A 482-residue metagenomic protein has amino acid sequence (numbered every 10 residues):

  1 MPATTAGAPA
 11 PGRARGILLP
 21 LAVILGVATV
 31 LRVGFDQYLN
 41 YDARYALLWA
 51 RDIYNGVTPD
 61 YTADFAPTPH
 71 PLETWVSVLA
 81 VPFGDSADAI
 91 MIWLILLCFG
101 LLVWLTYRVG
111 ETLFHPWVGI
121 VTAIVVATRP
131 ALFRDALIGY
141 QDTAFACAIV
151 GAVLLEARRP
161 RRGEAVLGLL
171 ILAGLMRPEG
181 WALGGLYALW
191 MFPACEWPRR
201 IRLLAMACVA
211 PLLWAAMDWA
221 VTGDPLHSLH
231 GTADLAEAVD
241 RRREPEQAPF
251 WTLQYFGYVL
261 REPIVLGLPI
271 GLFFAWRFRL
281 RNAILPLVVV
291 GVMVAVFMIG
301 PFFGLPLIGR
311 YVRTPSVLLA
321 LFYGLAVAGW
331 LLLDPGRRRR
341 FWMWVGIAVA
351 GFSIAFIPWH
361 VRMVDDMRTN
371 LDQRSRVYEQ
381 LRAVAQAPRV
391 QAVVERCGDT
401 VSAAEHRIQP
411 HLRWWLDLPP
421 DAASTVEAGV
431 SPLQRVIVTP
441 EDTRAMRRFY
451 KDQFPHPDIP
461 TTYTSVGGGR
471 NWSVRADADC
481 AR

Functional and structural regions predicted by a protein language model:
T5, R158-R159, G163, G168 (+2 more regions): Perimembrane helix-loop-helix junctions
L18-V23, G168, A205-L212, G267-L268 (+3 more regions): Signature aromatic-anchored transmembrane alpha helix within multi-pass, membrane-resident enzymes that catalyze glycan
L39-N40, A131, L137-A144: Short acidic/glycine- and proline-prone juxtamembrane loop motifs at membrane-interface regions of multi-pass membrane
Y45, G184, W197-P269, A295-V296 (+1 more regions): Membrane-lumen/periplasm interface segments of specific transmembrane helices in polyprenyl phosphate-linked
W93-F114, G151: Transmembrane-helix motifs of polytopic, lipid-linked glycan transferases
D135-A136, D142, M176, A182 (+2 more regions): Hydrophobic/aromatic-rich transmembrane helices and adjacent perimembrane loops
A188-F192, G257-L287, V292-V294: Hydrophobic, aromatic-rich transmembrane alpha-helices and their immediate juxtamembrane boundary segments
V345-P410, W415, A423-S424: Membrane-embedded, lumen/periplasm-facing catalytic core of multi-pass transferases that use lipid-linked donors
